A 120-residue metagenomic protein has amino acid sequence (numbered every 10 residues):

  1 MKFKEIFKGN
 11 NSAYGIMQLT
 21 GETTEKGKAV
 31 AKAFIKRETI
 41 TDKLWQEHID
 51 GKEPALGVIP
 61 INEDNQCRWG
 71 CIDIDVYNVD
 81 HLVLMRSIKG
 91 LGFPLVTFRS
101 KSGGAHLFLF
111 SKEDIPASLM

Functional and structural regions predicted by a protein language model:
M1-W69, N78-R86: DNA replication initiation on ssDNA origins
A13, A105-L109: Broad hydrophobic/π-residue packing in well-ordered secondary structure
I72: Active-site-proximal helix/loop segments of hydrolytic enzymes
D75: Anionic group-transfer/hydrolysis microenvironments
D80-G90, F110-M120: Helical (often loop-to-helix) elements that flank the catalytic cores of nucleotide-handling enzymes
G92-F98: A short linear hydrophobic-aromatic micro-motif
F98-H106: Short, conserved phosphate-binding/catalytic loop or strand-edge motifs used in phosphoryl-/nucleotidyl-transfer
